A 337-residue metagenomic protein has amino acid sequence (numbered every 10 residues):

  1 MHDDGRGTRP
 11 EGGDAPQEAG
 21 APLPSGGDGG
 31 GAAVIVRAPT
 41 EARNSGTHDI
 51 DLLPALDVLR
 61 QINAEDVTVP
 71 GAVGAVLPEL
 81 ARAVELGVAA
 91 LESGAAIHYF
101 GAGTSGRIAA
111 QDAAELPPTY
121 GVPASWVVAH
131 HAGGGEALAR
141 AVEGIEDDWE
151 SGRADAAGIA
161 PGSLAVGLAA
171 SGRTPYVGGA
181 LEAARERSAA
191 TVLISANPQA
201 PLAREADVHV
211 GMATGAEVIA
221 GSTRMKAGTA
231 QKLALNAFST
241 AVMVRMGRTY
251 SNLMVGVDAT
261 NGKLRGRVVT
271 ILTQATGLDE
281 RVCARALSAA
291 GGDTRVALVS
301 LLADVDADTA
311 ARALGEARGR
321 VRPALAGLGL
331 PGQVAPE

Functional and structural regions predicted by a protein language model:
H2-D4, G26-A72, V76: Cofactor-/ligand-binding subdomain signature composed of acidic, glycine-rich, tryptophan-containing flexible loops
D3-G30, L330-A335: Intrinsically disordered, low-complexity terminal tails and inter-domain linkers enriched for S/T/G/P/D/E
Q61-V69, V128-A139, Y250, G291: Gly-rich Lys/Arg/Thr-decorated short loops/hinges at beta-loop-alpha junctions or inter-strand turns that position
V69-P78, G167-T174: Short, glycine-rich nucleotide/cofactor-binding loops
A75-E92: A short, well-structured juxtamembrane/interface segment
I97-M246: Glycine-rich phosphate-binding loops that contact phosphosugars or nucleotide phosphates
V242-E337: Short, amphipathic alpha-helical interaction segments embedded in low-complexity terminal/linker regions of eukaryotic
